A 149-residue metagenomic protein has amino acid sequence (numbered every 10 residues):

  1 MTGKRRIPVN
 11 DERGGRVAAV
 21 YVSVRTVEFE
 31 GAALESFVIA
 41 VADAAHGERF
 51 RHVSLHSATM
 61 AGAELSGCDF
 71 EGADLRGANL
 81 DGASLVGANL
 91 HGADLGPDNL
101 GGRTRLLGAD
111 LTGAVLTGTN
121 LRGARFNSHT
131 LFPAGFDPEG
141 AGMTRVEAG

Functional and structural regions predicted by a protein language model:
M1-G149: Tandem repeat scaffolds
